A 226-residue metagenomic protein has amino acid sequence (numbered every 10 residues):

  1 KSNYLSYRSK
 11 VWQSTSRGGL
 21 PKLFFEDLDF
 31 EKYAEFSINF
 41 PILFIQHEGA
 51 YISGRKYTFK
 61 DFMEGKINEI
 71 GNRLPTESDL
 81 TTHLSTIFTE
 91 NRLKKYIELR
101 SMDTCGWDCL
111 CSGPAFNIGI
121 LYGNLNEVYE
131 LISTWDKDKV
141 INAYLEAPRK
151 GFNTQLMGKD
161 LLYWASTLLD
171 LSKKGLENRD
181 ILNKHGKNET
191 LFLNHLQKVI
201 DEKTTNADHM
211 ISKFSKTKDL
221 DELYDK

Functional and structural regions predicted by a protein language model:
K1-R92: Loop-rich catalytic cores of soluble enzymes, especially ATP-dependent carboxylate-amine ligases and other
S2-R8, I52-K56, S133-V140, K187-D201: A glycine-rich phosphate-binding loop feature that marks nucleotide/adenosyl-phosphate handling sites
S9-S16, Y144-N153, K198-I211: Short, charged low-complexity intrinsically disordered segments located at boundaries of structured domains
D29, T58, T76, D136 (+2 more regions): Helix N-terminus capping/helix-initiation residues
R55-N68, L74, S85-I87, L93-I97 (+3 more regions): Acidic, mature catalytic/reactive cores of soluble proteins
E90-R92, Y96-N188: Substrate-recognition/cap regions that form aromatic- and gly/pro-loop-enriched pockets for small-molecule ligands
S166-K226: C-terminal regions of mature proteins
